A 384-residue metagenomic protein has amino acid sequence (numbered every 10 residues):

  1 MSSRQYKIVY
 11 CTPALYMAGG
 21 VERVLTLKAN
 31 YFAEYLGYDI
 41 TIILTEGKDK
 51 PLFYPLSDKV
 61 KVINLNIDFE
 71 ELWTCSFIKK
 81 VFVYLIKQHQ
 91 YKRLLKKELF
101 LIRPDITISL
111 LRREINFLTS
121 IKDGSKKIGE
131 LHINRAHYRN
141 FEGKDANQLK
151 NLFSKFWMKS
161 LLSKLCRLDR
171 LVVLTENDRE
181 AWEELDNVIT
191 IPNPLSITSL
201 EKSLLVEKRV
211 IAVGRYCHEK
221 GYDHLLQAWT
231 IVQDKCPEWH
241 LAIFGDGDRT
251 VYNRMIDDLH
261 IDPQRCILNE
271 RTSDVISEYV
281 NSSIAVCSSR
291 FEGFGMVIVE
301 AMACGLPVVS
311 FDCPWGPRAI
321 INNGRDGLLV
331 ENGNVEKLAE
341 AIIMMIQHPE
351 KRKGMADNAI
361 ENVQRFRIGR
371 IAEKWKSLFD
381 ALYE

Functional and structural regions predicted by a protein language model:
Y10-A18, Y31, Y35-F82, A181: N-terminal strand-loop element at the rim of the active site of nucleotide-sugar-dependent glycosyltransferases
G19-L27, K208, A212-I231, T250-R254 (+1 more regions): A conserved mid-protein helix/loop that constitutes part of the nucleotide-sugar donor-binding site
I42-D49, V213, H240-Y252: Glycosyltransferase donor-sugar binding loop
R93-F100, K150-R170: Membrane-proximal helix-turn-helix segments that form the acceptor-binding/catalytic region of lipid-linked
N177, P194: Carbohydrate-associated surface elements
R271, R290: Aromatic "clamp/platform" in nucleotide-sugar-dependent glycosyltransferases that forms part of the donor/acceptor
P307-F311: Short hydrophobic beta-strand element within catalytic cores of glycosyltransferases and related nucleotide-activated
N322-G324, L328-V335, M344-E350, Q364: Conserved acidic donor-binding segment of nucleotide-sugar-dependent glycosyltransferases
